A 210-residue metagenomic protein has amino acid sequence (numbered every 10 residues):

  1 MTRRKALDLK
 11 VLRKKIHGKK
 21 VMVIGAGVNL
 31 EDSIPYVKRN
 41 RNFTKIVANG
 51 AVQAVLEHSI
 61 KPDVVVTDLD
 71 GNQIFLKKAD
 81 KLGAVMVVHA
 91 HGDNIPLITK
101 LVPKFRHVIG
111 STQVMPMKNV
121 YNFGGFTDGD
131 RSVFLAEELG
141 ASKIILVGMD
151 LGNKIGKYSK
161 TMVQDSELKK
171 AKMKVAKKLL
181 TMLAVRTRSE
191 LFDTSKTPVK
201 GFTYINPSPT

Functional and structural regions predicted by a protein language model:
M1-V21, E31-S33, R41-N42, M162-K169 (+1 more regions): N-terminal donor/sugar-recognition subdomains of glycan-related enzymes, prototypically the membrane-proximal stem
R3, L7, R13-K15, R41-T44 (+1 more regions): Acidic/Gly/His-enriched mid-domain segments of enzyme catalytic cores or analogous surface patches that mediate
V23-V28, D128, K143-K157: Glycine-rich anion-binding loop/nest that anchors nucleotide
I24-V37, T44-L56: Glycine-rich N-terminal segment of FAD-binding domains in flavoprotein oxidoreductases, spanning the beta-loop-helix
A26-L30, A51-V52, D70-N72, D150-N153 (+1 more regions): Gly/Ser/Thr-rich loops at beta-strand to alpha-helix junctions that form or flank small-molecule/cofactor-binding
S59, K77-K78, G156-S159, T203-Y204: Short acidic, glycine/serine/threonine-rich loops at helix termini
P103-H107, A141-S142, M149, K178-S189: Generic secondary-structure signature for well-ordered alpha-helical cores
G125, S159-V163: Short, surface-exposed, charged loop/turn segments at secondary-structure junctions
